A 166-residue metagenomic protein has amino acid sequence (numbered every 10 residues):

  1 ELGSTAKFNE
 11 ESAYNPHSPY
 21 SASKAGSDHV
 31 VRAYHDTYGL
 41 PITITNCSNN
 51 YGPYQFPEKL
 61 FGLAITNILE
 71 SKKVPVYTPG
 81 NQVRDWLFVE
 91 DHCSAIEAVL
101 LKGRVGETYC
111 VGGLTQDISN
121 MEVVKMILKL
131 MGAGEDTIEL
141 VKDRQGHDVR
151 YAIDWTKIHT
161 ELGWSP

Functional and structural regions predicted by a protein language model:
E1, T43, N50-G52, H92 (+1 more regions): Conserved sequence/active-site signature of Rossmann-fold short-chain dehydrogenase/reductase
E1-I44, Q55-P57: Catalytic helix-loop patch of NAD(P)-dependent Rossmann-fold dehydrogenases
T5, E11, I65-T66, L100-L101: Short secondary-structure boundary/capping segments
K7-F8, P16, Y51, V76 (+1 more regions): Short clusters of hydrophobic/aromatic residues that line enzyme substrate/ligand-binding pockets
E11-A13, H17-P19, C47-Y54, Q82-V83 (+2 more regions): Active-site pre-Tyr helix/loop in NAD(P)-dependent dehydrogenases
I68-P166: C-terminal substrate-binding subdomain of Rossmann-fold SDR/epimerase-dehydratase oxidoreductases
